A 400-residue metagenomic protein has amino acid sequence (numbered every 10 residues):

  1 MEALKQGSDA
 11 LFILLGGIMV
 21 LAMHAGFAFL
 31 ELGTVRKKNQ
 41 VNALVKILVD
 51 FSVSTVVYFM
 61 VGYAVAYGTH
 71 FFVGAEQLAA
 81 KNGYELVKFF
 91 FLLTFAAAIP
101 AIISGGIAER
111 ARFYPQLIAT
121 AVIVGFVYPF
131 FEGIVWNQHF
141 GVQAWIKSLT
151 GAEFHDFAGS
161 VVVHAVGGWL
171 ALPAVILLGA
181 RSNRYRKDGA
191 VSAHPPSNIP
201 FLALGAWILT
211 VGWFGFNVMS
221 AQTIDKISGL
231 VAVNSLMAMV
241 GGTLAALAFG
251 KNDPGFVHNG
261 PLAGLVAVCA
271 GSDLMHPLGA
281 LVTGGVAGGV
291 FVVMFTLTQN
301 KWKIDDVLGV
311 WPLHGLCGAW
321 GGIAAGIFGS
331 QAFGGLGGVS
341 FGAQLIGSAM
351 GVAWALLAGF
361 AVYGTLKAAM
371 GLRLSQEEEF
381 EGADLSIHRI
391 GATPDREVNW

Functional and structural regions predicted by a protein language model:
M1-W400: Hydrophobic alpha-helical transmembrane bundles of multi-pass membrane proteins
